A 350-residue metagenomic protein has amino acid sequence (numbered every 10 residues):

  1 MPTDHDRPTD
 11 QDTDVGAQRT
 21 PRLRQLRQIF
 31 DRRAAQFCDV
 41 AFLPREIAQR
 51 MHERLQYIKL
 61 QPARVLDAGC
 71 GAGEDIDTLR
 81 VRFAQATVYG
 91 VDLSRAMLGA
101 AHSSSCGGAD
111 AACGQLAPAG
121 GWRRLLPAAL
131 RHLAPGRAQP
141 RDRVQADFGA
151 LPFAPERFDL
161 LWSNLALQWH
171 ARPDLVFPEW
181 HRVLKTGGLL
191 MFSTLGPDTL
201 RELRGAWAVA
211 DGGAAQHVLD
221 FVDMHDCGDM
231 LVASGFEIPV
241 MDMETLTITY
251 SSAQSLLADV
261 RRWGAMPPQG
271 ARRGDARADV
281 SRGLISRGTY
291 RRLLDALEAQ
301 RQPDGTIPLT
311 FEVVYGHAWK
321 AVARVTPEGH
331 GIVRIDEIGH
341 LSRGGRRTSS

Functional and structural regions predicted by a protein language model:
M1-Q36, R45-Q49, S349-S350: N-terminal, positively charged/glycine-rich alpha-helical extensions of SAM-dependent methyltransferases
F42-A63, E74-T78: Conserved alpha-helix/loop element of class I SAM-dependent methyltransferases that forms part of the SAM/SAH-binding
R64-L151: Class I SAM-dependent methyltransferase SAM/SAH-binding core
G149-L161: A short acidic, Gly/Pro-enriched loop at the edge of an enzyme's catalytic core that lines a small-molecule cofactor
D159-R172: A short SAM/SAH-binding and catalytic strip from SAM-dependent methyltransferases
D174-T186: A short glycine-rich, Lys/Arg-flanked "PGG" loop and its adjoining helix->strand segment in the class I
L190-S255, W263-D279: Conserved catalytic/acceptor-binding region of the Class I
V260-S350: C-terminal lobe and adjacent flexible extensions of AdoMet/dcAdoMet transferase-like proteins
